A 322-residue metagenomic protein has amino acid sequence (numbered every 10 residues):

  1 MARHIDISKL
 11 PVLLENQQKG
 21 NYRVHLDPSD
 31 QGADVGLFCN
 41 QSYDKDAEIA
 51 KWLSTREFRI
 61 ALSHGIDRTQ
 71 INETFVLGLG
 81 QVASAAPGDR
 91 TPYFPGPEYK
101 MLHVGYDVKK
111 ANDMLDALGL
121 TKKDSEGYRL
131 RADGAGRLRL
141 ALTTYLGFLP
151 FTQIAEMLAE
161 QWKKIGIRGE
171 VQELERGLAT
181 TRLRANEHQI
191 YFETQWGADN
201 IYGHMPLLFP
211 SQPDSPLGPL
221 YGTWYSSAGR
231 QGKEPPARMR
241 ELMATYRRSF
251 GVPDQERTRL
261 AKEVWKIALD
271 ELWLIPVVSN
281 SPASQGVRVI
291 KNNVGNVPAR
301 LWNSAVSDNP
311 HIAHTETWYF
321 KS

Functional and structural regions predicted by a protein language model:
M1-N16, E156-A159, G166-E170, E175-R176: Ligand-site clamp/hinge motif
A2, A141-T143, V278: Short, well-ordered beta-strand segments
H4, L53-S54, F94: Primarily short, surface-exposed interaction patches in extracytoplasmic proteins
H4-Q18, H188-E193, M205-L208: Extracytoplasmic/periplasmic substrate-binding proteins
H25-F38, A61-Y99, H103, K109-D113 (+2 more regions): Detector for C-terminal structural segments
G32-E57, T74: A bilobed periplasmic-binding-protein/Venus flytrap-type ligand-binding module shared by bacterial periplasmic
R56, G105-A141: Immediate post-signal peptide segment of exported/extracytoplasmic ligand-binding proteins
R137-G147, G169-Q172: Short, well-ordered beta-strand elements
